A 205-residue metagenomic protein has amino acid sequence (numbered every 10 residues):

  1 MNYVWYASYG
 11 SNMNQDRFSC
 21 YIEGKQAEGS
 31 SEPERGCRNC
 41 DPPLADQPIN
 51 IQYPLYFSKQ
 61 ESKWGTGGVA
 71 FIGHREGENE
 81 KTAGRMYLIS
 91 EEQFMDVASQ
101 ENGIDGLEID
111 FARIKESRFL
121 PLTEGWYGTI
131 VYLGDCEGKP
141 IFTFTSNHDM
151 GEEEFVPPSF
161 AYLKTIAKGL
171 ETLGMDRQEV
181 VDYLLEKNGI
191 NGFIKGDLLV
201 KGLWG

Functional and structural regions predicted by a protein language model:
M1-G205: Glycine-aromatic micro-motifs
